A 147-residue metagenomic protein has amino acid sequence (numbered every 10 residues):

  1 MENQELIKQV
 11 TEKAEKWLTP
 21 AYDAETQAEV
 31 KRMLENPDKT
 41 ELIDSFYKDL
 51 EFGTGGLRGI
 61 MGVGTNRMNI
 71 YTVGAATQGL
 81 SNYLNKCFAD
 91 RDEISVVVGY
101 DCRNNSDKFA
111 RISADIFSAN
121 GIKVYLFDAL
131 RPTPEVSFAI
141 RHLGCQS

Functional and structural regions predicted by a protein language model:
Q4-I7, T11-S113, H142: An N-terminal, well-structured beta->alpha segment
V97-S147: N-terminal small/polar loop signature for handling phosphorylated ligands or for N-terminal nucleophile
